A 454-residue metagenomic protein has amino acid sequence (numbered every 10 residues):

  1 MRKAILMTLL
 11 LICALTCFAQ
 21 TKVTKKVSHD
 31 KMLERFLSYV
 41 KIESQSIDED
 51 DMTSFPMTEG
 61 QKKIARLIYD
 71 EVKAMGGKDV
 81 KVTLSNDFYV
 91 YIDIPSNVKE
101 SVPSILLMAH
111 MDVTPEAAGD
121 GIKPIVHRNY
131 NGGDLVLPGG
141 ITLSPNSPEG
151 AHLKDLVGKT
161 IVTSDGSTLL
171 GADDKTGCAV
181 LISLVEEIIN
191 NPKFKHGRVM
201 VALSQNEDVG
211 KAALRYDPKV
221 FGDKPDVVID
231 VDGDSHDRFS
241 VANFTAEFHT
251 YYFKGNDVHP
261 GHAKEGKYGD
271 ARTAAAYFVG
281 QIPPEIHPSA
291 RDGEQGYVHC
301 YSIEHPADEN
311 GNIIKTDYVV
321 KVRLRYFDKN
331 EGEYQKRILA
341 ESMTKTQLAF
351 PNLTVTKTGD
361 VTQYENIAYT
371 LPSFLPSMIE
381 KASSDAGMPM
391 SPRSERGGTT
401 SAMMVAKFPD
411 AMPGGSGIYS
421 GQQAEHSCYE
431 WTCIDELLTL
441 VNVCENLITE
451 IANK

Functional and structural regions predicted by a protein language model:
L10-F18: Hydrophobic h-region of N-terminal signal peptides that target proteins for export in Gram-negative bacteria
K22, V241, A263-P306, I313 (+1 more regions): Acidic-enriched catalytic cores of C-N bond-cleaving enzymes acting on peptides and small amides
V23, V27-E59, V162-T163, D257 (+1 more regions): N-terminal capping segment at the start of a domain
D50-V102, L106-M108, D112, K123: A non-catalytic alpha/beta surface segment that caps or lines the substrate-entry region of metallo-dependent hydrolase
E100-R198, L203, T439: Active-site metal-coordination/substrate-binding segment of hydrolases, especially metallo-dependent peptidases
L153-A246, A290-N312, V320-F327, K454: Acidic/histidine-rich catalytic neighborhood of metal-dependent amide-processing enzymes
T273-G293, Y297-H299, T362-G417: Active-site-adjacent substrate-binding region of metalloamidase/peptidase-like peptide-processing proteins
T316, P389-L447, I451: Zn-dependent metallopeptidase/amidohydrolase metal-coordination segment
